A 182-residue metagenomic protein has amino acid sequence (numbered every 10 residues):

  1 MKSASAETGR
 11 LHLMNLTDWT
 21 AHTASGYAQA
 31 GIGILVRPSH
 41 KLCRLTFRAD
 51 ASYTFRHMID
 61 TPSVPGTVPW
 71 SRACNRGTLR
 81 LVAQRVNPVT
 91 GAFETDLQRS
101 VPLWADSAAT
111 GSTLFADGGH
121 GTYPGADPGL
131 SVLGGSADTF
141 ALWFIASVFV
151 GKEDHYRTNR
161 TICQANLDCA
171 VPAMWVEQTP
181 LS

Functional and structural regions predicted by a protein language model:
M1-S182: Mature extracytoplasmic or otherwise solvent-exposed domains
